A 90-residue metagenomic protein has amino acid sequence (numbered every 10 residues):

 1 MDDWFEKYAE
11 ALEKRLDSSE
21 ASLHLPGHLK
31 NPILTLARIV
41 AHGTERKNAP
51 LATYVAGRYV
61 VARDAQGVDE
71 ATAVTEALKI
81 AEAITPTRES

Functional and structural regions predicted by a protein language model:
M1, A9, L25: Thiamine diphosphate
D2-E6, S19, T72-S90: C-terminal binding/interaction regions
D3, E10, T35-I39, A71: S-adenosylmethionine-dependent methyltransferases
E13, D17-A21: N-terminal acidic leader/helix
S22-L36: Acidic-glycine-rich active-site phosphate/pyrophosphate-binding loop
A37-K47, S90: A short glycine/serine-rich beta->alpha loop
N48-A62: An amphipathic alpha-helical micro-motif enriched in hydrophobic residues with embedded/adjacent acidic residues
A62-V74: Phosphate-handling active-site elements
